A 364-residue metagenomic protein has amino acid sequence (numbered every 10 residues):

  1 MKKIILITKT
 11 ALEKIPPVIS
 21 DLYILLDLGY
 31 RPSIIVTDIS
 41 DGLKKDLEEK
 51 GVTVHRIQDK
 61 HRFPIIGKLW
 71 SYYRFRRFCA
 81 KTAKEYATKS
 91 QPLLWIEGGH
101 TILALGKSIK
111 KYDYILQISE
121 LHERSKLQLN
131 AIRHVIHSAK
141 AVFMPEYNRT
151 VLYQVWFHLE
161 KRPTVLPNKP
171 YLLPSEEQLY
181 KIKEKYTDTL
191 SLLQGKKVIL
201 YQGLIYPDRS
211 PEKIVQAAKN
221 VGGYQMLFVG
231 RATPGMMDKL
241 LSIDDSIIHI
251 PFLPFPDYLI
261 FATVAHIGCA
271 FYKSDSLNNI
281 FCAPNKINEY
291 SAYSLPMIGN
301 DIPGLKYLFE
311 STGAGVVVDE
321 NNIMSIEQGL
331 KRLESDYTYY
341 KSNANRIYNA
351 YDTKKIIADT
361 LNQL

Functional and structural regions predicted by a protein language model:
L6-I7, F143, P170, T187-R209 (+2 more regions): Conserved donor-binding/catalytic core segment of Leloir-type glycosyltransferases
T8, L12, I24-W70, R74 (+3 more regions): N-terminal strand-loop element at the rim of the active site of nucleotide-sugar-dependent glycosyltransferases
P16, Y206-R209, P254-F261, G268-N288 (+1 more regions): Nucleotide-sugar-dependent
W95-T101, S119: Short His-centered aromatic/hydrophobic patch
L105, K126, I132-R133, H137-E177 (+2 more regions): A short, active-site helix/loop in glycosyltransferases that binds the activated sugar's phosphate group
P167, K181, N321, E334-L364: A charged, aromatic-enriched C-terminal amphipathic alpha-helix characteristic of glycosyltransferases across folds
Y224, G230, M236-V264: Nucleotide-activated donor-binding/catalytic signature segment of Leloir-type glycosyltransferases, i.e., the conserved
S311-I323, L330-Y337: Conserved acidic donor-binding segment of nucleotide-sugar-dependent glycosyltransferases
